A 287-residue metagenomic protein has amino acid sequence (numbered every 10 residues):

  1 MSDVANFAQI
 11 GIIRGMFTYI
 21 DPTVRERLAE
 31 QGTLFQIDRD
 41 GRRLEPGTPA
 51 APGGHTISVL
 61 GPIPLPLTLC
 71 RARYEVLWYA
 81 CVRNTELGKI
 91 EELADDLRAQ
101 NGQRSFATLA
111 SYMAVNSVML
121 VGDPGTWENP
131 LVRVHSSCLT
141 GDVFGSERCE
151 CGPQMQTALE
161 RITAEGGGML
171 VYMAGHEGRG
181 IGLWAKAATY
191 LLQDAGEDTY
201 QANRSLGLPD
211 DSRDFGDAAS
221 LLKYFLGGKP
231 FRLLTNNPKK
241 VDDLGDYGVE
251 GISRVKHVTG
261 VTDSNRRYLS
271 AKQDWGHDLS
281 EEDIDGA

Functional and structural regions predicted by a protein language model:
M1-A287: Catalytic domains of riboflavin
